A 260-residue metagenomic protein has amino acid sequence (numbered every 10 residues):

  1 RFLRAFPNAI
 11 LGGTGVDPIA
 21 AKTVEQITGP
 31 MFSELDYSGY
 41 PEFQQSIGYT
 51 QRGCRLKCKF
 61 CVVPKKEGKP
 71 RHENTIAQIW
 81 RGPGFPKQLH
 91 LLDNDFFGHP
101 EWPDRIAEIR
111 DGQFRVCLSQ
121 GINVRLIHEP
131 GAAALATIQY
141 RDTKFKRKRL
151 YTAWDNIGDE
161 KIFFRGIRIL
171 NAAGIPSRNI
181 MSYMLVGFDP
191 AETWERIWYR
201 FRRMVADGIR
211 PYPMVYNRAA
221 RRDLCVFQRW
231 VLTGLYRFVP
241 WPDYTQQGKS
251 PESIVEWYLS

Functional and structural regions predicted by a protein language model:
R1-I10, G174, L185-S260: Auxiliary Fe-S-binding modules of radical SAM enzymes
R1-I47: Glycine-rich beta-alpha loop elements in corrinoid/cobalamin-binding modules across cobalamin-dependent enzymes
L11-G15, V62-G166, L170, S177-G187 (+1 more regions): Core AdoMet radical
D17-K22, L56-F60, E67-P70, G98-P100 (+2 more regions): Short catalytic/ligand-binding loop motif for oxyanion handling, primarily in non-cytosolic enzymes, centered on
D36-E67, K87-D93: N-terminal pre-triad scaffold of radical SAM enzymes
G39-Y40, R81-G82, D142, R202-M204: A general structural signal for short secondary-structure junctions and capping/turn motifs
Q51, E73, E160, F164 (+1 more regions): Non-membrane alpha-helical structural segments and their capping/turn regions in soluble enzymes
C58, I106-A107, F201: Non-transmembrane alpha-helical segments in soluble domains of secreted/periplasmic/extracellular proteins
